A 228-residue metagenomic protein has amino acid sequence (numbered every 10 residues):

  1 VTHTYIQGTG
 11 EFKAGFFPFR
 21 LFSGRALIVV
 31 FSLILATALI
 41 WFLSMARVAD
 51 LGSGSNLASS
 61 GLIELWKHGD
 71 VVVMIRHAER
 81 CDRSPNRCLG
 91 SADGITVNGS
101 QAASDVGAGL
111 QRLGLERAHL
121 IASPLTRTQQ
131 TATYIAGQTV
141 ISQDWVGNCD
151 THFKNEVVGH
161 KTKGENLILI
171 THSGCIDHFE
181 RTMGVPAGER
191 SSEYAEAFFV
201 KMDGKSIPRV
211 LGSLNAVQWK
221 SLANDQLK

Functional and structural regions predicted by a protein language model:
T2-D144, C149-H152, H160, I176-H178 (+1 more regions): Active-site-proximal alpha-helix that buttresses catalytic centers in soluble enzyme cores
V71-V72, K163-T171: Generic beta-sheet signal
N155: Flexible acidic/His/Gly-enriched loops in nucleotide-sugar-dependent glycosyltransferase catalytic domains
